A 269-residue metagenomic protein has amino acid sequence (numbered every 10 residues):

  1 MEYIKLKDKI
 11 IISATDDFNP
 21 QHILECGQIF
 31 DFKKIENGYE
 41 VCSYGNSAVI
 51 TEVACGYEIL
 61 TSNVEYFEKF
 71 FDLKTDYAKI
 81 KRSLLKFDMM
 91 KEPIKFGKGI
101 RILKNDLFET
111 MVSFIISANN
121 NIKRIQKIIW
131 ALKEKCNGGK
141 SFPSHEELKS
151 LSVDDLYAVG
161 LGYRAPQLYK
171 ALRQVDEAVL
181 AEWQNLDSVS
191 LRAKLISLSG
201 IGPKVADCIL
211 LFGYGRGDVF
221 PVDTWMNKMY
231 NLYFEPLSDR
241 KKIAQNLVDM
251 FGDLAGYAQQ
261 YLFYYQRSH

Functional and structural regions predicted by a protein language model:
M1-H269: HhH-family (HhH-GPD) DNA N-glycosylase catalytic core used in base-excision repair
